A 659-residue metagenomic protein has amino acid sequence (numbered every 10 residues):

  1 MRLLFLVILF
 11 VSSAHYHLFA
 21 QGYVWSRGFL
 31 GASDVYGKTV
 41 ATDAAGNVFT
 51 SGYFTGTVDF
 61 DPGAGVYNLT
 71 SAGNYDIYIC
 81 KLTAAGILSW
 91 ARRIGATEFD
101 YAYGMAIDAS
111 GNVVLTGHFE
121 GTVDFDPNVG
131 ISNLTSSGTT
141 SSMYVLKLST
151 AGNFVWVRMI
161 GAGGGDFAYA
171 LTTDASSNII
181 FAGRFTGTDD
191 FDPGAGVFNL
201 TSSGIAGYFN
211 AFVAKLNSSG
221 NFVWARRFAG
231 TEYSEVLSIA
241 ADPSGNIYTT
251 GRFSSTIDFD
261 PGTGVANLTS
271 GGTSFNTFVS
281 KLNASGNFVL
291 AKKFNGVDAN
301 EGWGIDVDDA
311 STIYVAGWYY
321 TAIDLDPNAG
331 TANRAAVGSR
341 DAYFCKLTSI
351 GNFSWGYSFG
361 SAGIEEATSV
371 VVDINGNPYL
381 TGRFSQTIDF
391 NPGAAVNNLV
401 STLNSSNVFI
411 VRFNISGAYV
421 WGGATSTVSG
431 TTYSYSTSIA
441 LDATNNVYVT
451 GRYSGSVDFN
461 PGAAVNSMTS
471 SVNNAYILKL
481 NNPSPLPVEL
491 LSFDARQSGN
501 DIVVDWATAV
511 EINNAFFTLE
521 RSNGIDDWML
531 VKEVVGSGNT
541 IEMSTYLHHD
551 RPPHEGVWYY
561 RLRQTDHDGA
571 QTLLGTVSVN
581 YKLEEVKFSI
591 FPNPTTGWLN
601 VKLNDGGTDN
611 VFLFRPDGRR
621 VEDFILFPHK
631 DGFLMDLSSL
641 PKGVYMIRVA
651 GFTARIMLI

Functional and structural regions predicted by a protein language model:
M1-G22, P485-V488: Bacterial Sec-dependent N-terminal signal peptides
L18-P485: A sequence-level/structural motif corresponding to short, flexible coil/turn segments enriched in small polar residues
G31-A32, A96, A162, S361 (+4 more regions): Short glycine/proline-centered coil/turn motifs in the loop regions of extracellular beta-sandwich domains
F60, F125, F191, F259 (+11 more regions): Terminal processing/anchoring signals of secreted or surface-associated proteins and related intramolecular
W90, W156, H567-E584, D623 (+1 more regions): C-terminal tail/sorting-segment detector
N481-E585: Short, compositionally biased serine/threonine- and acidic-rich segments at solvent-exposed termini, linkers, or domain
A515-F517, G607-V611, G643: Short beta-strand/loop motifs in extracellular/secreted proteins, especially within beta-sandwich accessory domains
G536-Y559, F627-G651: Short, surface-exposed loop/turn motifs with a glycine/proline- and acidic-biased composition
